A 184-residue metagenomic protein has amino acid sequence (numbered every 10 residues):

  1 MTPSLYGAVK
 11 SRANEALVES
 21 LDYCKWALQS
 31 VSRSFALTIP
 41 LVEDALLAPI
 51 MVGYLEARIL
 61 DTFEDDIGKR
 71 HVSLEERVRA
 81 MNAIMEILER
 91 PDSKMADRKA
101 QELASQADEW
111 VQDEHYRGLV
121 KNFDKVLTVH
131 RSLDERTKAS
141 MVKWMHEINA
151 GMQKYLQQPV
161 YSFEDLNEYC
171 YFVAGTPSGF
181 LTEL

Functional and structural regions predicted by a protein language model:
M1-L184: Acidic catalytic motifs of isoprenoid enzymes
